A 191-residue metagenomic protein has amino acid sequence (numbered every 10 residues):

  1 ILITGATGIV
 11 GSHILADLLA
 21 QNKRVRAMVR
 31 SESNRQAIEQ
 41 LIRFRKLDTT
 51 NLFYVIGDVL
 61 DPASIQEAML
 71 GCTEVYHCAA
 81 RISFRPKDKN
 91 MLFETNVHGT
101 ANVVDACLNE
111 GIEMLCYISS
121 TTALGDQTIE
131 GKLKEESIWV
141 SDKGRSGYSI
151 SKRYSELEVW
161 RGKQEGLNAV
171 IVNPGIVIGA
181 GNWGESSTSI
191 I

Functional and structural regions predicted by a protein language model:
I1-K23: N-terminal Rossmann NAD(P)H-binding glycine-rich loop of SDR-like oxidoreductase domains
K23-N34: Conserved glycine-rich Rossmann-like NAD(P)H-binding loop of the short-chain dehydrogenase/reductase
R43-T95, N109: NAD(P)H-binding glycine-rich loop region in Rossmannoid oxidoreductase-like domains and their noncatalytic homologs
A79, C116-S120, G175: Active-site beta-alpha turn of Rossmann-fold NAD(P)-dependent dehydrogenases/reductases
F84, T121-G131, V177-W183: Conserved catalytic-site region of short-chain dehydrogenase/reductase
K89-N90, T95-Y148, V170: Conserved Rossmann-fold NAD(P)-dependent oxidoreductase catalytic core, especially the SDR/UDP-sugar
G144-V170: Active-site Tyr-X1-5-Lys
K163, N168-I191: NAD(P)-dependent short-chain dehydrogenase/reductase
